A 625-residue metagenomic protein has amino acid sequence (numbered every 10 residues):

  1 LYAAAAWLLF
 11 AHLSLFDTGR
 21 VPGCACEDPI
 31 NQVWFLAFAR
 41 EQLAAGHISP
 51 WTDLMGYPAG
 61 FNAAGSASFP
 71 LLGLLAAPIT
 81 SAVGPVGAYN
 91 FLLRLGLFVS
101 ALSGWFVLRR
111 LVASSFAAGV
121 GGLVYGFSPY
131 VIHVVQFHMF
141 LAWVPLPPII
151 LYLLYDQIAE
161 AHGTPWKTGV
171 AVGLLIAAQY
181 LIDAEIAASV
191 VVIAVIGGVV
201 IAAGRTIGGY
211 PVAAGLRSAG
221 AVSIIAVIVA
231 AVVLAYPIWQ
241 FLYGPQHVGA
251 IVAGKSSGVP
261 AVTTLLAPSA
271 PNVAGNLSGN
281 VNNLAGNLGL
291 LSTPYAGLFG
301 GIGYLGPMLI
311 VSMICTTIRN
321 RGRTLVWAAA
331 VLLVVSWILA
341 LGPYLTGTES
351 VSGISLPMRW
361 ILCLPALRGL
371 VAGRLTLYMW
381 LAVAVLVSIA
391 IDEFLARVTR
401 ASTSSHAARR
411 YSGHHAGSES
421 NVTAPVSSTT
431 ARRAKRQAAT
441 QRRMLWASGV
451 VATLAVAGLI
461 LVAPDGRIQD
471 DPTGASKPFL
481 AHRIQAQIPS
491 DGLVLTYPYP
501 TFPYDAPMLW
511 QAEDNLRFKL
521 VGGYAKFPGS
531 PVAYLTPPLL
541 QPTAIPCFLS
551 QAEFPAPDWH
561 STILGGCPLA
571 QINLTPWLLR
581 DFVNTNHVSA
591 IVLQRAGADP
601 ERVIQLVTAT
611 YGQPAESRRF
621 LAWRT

Functional and structural regions predicted by a protein language model:
L1-A11, S218-I228, I318, R323-L332 (+2 more regions): Start-transfer (signal-anchor) and selected internal transmembrane alpha helices of multi-pass inner/ER membrane
Y2, W7, L93-L111, F116-T206 (+3 more regions): Membrane-embedded helix bundles of polyisoprenyl
A5-S100, P129-P148, V262-L291, Y344-R359 (+2 more regions): Membrane-interface coil-to-helix junctions
G23-Q42, A219-V222, A226-T317, R359-A366 (+1 more regions): Periplasmic/ER-lumenal interhelical loops and adjacent helix-loop junctions in multi-pass membrane proteins
V190-I228, T316-R321, T403, E419 (+2 more regions): Perimembrane helix-loop-helix junctions
V199, R205, G303-A340, D392: Hydrophobic, aromatic-rich transmembrane alpha-helices and their immediate juxtamembrane boundary segments
I224-I228, V385, I391-V462: Signature aromatic-anchored transmembrane alpha helix within multi-pass, membrane-resident enzymes that catalyze glycan
A250-G254, T453-T625: Extracytoplasmic
